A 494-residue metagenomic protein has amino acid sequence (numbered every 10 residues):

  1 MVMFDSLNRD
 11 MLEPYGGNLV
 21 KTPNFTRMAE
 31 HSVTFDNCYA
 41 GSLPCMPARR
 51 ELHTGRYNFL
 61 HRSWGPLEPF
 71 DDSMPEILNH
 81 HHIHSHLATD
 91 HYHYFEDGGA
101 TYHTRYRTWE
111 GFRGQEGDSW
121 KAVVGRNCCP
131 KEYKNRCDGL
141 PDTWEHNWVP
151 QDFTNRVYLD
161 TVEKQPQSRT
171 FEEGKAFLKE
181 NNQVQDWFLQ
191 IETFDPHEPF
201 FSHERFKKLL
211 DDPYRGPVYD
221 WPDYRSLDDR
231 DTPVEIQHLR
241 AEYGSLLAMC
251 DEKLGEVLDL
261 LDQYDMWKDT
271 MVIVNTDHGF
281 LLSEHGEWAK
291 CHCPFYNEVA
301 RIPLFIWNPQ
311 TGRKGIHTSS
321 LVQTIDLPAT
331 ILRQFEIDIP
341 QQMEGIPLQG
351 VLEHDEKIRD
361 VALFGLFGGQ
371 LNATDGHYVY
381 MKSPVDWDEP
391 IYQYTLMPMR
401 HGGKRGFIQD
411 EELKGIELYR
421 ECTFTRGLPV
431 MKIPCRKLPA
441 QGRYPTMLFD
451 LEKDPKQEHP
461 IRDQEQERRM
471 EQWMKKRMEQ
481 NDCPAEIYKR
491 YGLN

Functional and structural regions predicted by a protein language model:
M1, G99-E110, L140-T143, N147-D152 (+4 more regions): Active-site regions of oxyanion-processing enzymes, predominantly non-cytosolic
M1-V33, S42, Y444, K456-R468: Active-site-proximal N-terminal segment of extracellular/periplasmic enzymes that hydrolyze or transfer
P14-L19, S32-H53, G65-E68, L87-G98 (+5 more regions): Short, solvent-exposed turn/loop segments enriched in Gly/Ser/Thr/Pro and often Arg
V20, P199-P213, L260-Q323: Histidine-centered active-site microenvironments of extracellular/periplasmic hydrolases and transferases
R49-D160, L366: Catalytic-site neighborhoods of secreted/periplasmic enzymes that process anionic sulfate/phosphate groups
H53, D229-V234, G255-D259, Q263 (+3 more regions): Substrate-binding rim/cap in mid-to-C-terminal beta-strand-loop elements of soluble/periplasmic
Q165-N182, D223-T270, Q334, R477: A long, amphipathic alpha-helix that forms part of the scaffold/cap immediately adjacent to metal-dependent active
Y296-N297, F367-R462, N494: C-terminal, low-complexity/hydrophilic appendages and adjacent surface loops of extracellular/periplasmic anionic
